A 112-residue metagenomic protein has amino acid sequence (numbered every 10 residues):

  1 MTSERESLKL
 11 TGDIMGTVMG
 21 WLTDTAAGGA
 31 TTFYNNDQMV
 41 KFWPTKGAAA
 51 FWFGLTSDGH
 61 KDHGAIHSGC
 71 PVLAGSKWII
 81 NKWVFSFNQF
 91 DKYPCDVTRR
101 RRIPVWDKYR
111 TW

Functional and structural regions predicted by a protein language model:
M1-T11: Conserved short histidine dyad/triad with adjacent acidic residue
G12-I14, A27-W112: Catalytic core of Fe(II)/2-oxoglutarate
V18: Conserved hydrophobic/aromatic pocket- or pore-lining residues that grip, position, or stack substrates in active sites
